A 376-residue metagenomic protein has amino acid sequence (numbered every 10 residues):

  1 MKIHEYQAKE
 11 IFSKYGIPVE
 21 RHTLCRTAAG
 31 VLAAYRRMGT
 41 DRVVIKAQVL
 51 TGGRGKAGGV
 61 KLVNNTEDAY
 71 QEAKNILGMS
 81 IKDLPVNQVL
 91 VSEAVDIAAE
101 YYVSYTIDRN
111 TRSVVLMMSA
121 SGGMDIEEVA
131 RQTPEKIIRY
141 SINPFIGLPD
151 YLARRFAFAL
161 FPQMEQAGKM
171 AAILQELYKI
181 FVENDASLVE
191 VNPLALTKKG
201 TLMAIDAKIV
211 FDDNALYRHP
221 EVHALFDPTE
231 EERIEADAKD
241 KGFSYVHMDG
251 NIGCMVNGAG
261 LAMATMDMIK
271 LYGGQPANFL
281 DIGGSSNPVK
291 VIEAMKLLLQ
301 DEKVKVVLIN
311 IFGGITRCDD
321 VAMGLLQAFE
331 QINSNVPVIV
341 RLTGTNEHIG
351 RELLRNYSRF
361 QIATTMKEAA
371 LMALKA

Functional and structural regions predicted by a protein language model:
M1-E190, A195-I309, V321, E330 (+1 more regions): ATP-dependent carboxylate/acyl-activation modules
G314: Catalytic core of bacterial c-di-GMP phosphodiesterases, primarily the EAL and HD-GYP domains, capturing alpha-helical
C318: Extracytoplasmic Gram-positive cell-surface binding/anchoring modules and repeats
L325-Q327: Short amphipathic alpha-helix used as the core "switch/output" element in two-component signaling
N335-G344: Short internal beta-strands
